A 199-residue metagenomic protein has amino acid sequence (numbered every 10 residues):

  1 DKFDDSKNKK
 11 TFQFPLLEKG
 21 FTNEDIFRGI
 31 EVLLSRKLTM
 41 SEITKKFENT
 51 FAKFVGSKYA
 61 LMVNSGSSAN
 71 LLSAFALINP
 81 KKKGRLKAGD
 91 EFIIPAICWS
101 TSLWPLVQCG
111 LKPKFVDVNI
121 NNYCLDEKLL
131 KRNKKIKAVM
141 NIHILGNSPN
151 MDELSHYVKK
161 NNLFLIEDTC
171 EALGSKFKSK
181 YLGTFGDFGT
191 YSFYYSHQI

Functional and structural regions predicted by a protein language model:
D1-L38, E42: N-terminal "arm"/small-domain region of PLP-dependent enzymes with the aminotransferase-like
K2, K19, T44-T50, F54-L61 (+5 more regions): PLP-dependent aminotransferase class I/II
D25, E48, D117-N119, E167-D168 (+1 more regions): Acidic active-site catalytic centers that drive phospho-/nucleotidyl reactions and related ester hydrolyses
F27, E31, K45-G56, K128-R132 (+1 more regions): Replace "anionic and nucleotidyl ligands
K37, S41-E91, P105-Q108, K112-F115 (+1 more regions): Phosphate-binding glycine-rich loop
L38, S100, S196: Glycine-rich phosphate/pyrophosphate-binding beta-alpha loops
N79-I144, S148-T169, K176: PLP-dependent aminotransferase-like
E167-I199: Conserved active-site segment immediately N-terminal to the catalytic lysine that forms the internal aldimine
